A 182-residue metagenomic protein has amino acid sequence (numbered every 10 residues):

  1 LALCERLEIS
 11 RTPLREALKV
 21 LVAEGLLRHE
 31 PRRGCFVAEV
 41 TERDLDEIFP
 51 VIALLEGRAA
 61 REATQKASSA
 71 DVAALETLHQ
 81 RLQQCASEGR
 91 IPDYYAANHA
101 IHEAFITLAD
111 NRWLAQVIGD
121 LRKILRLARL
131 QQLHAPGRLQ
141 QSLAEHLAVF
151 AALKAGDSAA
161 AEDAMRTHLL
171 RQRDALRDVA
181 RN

Functional and structural regions predicted by a protein language model:
L1-Q65, A70, T107, R173-N182: Short linear motifs at protein or domain termini
I9, A155-G156: Residue-level signal for the nucleotide or nucleotide-sugar donor/cofactor binding architecture
E16, E56, N98, H146 (+1 more regions): Acidic active-site catalytic centers that drive phospho-/nucleotidyl reactions and related ester hydrolyses
R33-F36, R129, A135: Glycine-rich, flexible loop/turn motifs
T41-E42, A128-Q132: Short alpha-helical transmembrane interface motifs in multi-pass membrane proteins
I48, S69-L130, A144-A152, A160-R171: Conserved amphipathic alpha-helical segments that form helical-bundle/coiled-coil interaction surfaces
G137-Q140: Active-site loop of classical SDR/Rossmann-like NAD(P)-dependent oxidoreductases, centered on the catalytic Tyr-X3-Lys
